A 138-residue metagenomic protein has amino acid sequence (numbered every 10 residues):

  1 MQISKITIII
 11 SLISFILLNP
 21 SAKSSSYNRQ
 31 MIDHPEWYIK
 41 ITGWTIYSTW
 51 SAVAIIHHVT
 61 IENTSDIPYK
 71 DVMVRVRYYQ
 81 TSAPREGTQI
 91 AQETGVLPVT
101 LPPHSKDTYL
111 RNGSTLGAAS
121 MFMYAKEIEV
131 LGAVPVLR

Functional and structural regions predicted by a protein language model:
M1-I8: Bacterial N-terminal signal peptides that target proteins for export
I9-I16: Bacterial N-terminal signal peptides
S25-I56: Low-complexity, acidic Ser/Thr/Pro/Gly-rich terminal tails and inter-domain linkers that flank the onset of structured
I61-S65: Asparagine-centered strand-capping/turn motif at beta-strand->loop junctions
I67-D71: Short acidic/proline- and small/hydrophobic-mixed sequence motifs that coincide with surface turns and coil-to-beta
Y78-Q89: Short aromatic-acidic-glycine turn motif
Q89-A118: Intrinsically disordered, low-complexity Pro/Gly/Ser/Thr-rich segments with frequent PxxP/GP/PP motifs and embedded
L110-R138: Terminal connector regions
